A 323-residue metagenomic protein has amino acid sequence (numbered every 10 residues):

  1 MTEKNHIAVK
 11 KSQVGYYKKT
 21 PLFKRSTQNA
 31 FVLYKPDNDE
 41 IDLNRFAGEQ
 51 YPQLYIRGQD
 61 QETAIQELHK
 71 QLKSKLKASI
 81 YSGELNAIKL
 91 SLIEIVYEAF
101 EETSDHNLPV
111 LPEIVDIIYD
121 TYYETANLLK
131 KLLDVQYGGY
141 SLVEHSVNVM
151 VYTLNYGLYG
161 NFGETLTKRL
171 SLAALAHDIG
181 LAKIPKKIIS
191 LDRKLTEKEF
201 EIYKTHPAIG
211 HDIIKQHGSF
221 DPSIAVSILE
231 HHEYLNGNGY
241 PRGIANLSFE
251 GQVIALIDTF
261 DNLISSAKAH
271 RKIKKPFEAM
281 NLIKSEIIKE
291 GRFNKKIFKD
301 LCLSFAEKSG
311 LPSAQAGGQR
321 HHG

Functional and structural regions predicted by a protein language model:
M1-V115, T125, K272-G323: Terminal helices and disordered tails flanking the catalytic cores of nucleotide-processing hydrolases
E67, L72-E201, D212-Q216: Acidic/His-rich, divalent-metal-binding segments that scaffold phosphate/diphosphate chemistry
M150, H211, A225, F277-K284: An amphipathic alpha-helix signature
A174, I214-A255, H270-K272, I283-G323: Histidine/acidic-rich helix-loop-helix segments that form or flank divalent-metal centers in metalloenzyme catalytic
I184-P185, G237, S265: Active-site-flanking alpha-helical
Q252-S265: Conserved beta-strand-loop-short alpha-helix elements that form and flank the Mn2+/Mg2+-coordinating active site
